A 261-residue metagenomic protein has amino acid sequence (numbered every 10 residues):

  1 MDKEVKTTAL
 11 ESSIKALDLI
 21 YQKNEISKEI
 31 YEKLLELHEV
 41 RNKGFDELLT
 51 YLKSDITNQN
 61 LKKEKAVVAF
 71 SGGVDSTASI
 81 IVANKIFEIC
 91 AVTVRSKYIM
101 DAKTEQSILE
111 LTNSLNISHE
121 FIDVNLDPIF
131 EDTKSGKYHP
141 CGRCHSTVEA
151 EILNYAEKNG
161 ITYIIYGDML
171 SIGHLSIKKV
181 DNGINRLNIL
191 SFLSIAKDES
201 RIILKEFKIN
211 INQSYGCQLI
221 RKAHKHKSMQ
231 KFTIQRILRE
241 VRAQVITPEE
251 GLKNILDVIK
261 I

Functional and structural regions predicted by a protein language model:
M1-A66, V82-I261: Nucleotide-activated chemistry modules centered on ATP-dependent adenylation/adenylyltransferase
E64-D75: Short, glycine-rich nucleotide/cofactor-binding loops
A78-S79: Hydrophobic positions on the alpha1 helix immediately C-terminal to the Walker A/P-loop
